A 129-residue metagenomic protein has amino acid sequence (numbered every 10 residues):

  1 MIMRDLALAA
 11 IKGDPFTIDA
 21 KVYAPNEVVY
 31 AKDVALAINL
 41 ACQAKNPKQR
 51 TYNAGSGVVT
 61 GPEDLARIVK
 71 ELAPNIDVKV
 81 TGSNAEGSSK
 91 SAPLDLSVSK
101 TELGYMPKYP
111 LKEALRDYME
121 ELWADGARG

Functional and structural regions predicted by a protein language model:
K12-D14, I18-G129: C-terminal substrate-binding subdomain of Rossmann-fold SDR/epimerase-dehydratase oxidoreductases
